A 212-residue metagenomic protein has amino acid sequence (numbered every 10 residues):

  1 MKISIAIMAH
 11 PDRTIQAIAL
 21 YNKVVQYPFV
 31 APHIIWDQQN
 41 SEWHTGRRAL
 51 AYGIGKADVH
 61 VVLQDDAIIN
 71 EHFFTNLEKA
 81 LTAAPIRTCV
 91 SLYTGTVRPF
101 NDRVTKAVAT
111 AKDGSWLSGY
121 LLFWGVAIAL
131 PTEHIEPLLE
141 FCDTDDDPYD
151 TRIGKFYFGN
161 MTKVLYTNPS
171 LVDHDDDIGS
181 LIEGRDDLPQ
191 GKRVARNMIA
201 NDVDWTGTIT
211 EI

Functional and structural regions predicted by a protein language model:
M1-L63, A67-I212: Peripheral/terminal regions associated with large enzymatic or DNA-binding modules
